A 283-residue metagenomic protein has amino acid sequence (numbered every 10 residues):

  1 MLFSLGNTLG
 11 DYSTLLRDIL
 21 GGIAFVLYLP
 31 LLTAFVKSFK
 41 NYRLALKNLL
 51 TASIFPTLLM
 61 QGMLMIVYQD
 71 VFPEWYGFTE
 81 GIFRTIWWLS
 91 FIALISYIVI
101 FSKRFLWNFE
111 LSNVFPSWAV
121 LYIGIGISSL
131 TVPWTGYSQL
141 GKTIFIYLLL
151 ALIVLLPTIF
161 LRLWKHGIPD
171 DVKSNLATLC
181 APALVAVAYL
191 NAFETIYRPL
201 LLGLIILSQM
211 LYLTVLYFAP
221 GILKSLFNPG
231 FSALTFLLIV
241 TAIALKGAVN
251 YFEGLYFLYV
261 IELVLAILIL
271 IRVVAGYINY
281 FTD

Functional and structural regions predicted by a protein language model:
M1-G6, K40-I66, W87, K103-L130 (+5 more regions): Juxtamembrane helix-loop boundaries in multi-pass membrane proteins
F3-T8, F25-F35, I159-R162, L184-D283: C-terminal transmembrane-bundle signature of multipass membrane proteins, characterized by strong activation on
N7-R17, Y68-I82, L130-K142, Y189-L200 (+1 more regions): Helix-coil boundary and interhelical linker segments in multi-pass alpha-helical membrane proteins
Y12-G77, R84: Membrane helical hairpin/interfacial module
L16-L29, T79-I95, Q139-I153, R198-M210 (+1 more regions): Structural signature of hydrophobic alpha-helical transmembrane segments
K37, F72, S102-L106, L152-I153 (+1 more regions): Short loop/beta submotifs within extracellular cysteine-rich repeat domains
S90-K103, I123-I127, L152-L155: Membrane-embedded alpha-helical core segments of multi-pass
V114, W118-W164: Loop-centered beta-sheet repeat module
